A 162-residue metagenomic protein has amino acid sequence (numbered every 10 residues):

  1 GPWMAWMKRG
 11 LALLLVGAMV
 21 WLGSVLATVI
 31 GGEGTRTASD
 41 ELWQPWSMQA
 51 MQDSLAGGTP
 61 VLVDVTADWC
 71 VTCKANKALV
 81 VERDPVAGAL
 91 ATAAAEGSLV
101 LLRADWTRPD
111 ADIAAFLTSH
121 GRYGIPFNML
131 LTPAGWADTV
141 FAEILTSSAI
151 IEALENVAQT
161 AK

Functional and structural regions predicted by a protein language model:
G1-K162: Proteins that catalyze or organize thiol-disulfide redox chemistry and the adjacent proteostasis machinery handling
